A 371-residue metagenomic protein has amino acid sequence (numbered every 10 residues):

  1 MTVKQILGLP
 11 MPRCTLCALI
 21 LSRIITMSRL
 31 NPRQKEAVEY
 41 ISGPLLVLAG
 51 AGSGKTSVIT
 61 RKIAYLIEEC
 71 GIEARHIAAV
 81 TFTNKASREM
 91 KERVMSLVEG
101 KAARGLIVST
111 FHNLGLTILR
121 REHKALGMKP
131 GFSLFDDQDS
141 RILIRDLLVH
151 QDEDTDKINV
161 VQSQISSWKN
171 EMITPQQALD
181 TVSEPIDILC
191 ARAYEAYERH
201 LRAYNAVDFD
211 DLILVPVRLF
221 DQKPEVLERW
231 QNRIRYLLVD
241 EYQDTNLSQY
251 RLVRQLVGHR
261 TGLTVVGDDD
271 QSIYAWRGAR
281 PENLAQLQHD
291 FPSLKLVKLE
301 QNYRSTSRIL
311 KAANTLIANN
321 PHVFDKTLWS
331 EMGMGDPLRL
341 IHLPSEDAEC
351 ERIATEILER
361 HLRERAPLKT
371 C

Functional and structural regions predicted by a protein language model:
I6, A18-I25, S42-L45, S53 (+7 more regions): A basic/glycine-biased coupling hinge at the interface between accessory DNA-binding modules
S28-I41: N-terminal pre-P-loop "Q-motif" helix
A49: The Walker A (P-loop) glycine that initiates the GxxxxGKT/S ATP-binding motif of P-loop NTPases
S53-I59, H123, P292-K295, Q301-C371: Helicase P-loop NTPase motor core
T81, V98, H259-G278, Q288-E300: Conserved phosphoryl-transfer catalytic core
N232-L247, T264: SF2 helicase catalytic motif II
Y242-R251, A275-G278: Conserved ATPase-coupling elements of RecA-like P-loop NTPase cores
L247-T261, E282-Q286: Short, conserved "post-DEAD/DEAH" coupling segment immediately C-terminal to helicase motif II within the SF2/RecA-like
